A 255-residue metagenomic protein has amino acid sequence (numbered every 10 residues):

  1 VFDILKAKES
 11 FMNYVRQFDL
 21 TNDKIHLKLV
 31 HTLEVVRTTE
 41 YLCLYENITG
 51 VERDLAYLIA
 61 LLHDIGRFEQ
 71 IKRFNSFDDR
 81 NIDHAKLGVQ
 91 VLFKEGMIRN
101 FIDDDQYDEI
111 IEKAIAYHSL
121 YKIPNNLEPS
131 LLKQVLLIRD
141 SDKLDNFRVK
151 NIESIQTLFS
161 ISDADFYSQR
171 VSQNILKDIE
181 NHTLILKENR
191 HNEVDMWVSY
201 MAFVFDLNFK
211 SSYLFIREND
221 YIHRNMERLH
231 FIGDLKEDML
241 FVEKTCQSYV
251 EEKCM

Functional and structural regions predicted by a protein language model:
V1-K86, E128: Acidic/His-rich, divalent-metal-binding segments that scaffold phosphate/diphosphate chemistry
D3, I25-K28, D79-H84, D103-Y107 (+2 more regions): A generic short-segment signal for beta-strand/edge and adjacent turn/coil regions
D23-L29, L33, R37, Y41-E52 (+3 more regions): Divalent metal-dependent phosphate-bond-processing catalytic cores, especially two-metal-ion Mg2+/Mn2+ enzymes that act
N47-L58, I98-A116, S130-L137: Acidic/histidine metal-binding catalytic segments
F68-I110, Y121-I123: Hydrophobic/aromatic-rich structural module bridging two neighboring secondary-structure elements via a short loop
F77-N81, K113, E153, F159-S160: Alpha-helix boundary/interfacial micro-motifs
